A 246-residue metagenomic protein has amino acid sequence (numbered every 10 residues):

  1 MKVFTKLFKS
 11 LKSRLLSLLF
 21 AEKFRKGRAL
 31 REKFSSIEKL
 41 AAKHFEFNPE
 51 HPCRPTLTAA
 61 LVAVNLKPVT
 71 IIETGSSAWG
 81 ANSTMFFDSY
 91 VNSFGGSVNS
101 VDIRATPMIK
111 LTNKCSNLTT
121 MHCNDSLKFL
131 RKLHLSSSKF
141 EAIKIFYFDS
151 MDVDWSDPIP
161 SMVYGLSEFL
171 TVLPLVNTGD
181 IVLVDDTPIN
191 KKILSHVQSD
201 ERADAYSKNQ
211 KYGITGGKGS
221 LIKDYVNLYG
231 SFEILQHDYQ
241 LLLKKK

Functional and structural regions predicted by a protein language model:
M1-K246: A short alpha-helical cap/connector motif
